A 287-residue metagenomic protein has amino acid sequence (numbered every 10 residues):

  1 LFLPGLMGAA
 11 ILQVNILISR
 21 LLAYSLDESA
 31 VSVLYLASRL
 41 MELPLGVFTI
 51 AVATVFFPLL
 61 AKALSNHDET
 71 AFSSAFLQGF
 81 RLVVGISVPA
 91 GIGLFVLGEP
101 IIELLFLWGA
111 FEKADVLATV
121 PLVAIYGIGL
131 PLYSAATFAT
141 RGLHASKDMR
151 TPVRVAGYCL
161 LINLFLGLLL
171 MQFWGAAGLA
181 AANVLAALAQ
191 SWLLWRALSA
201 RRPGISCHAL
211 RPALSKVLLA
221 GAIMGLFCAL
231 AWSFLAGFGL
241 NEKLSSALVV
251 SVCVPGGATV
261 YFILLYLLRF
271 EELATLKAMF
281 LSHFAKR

Functional and structural regions predicted by a protein language model:
L1-R287: Membrane-embedded alpha-helical bundles of multi-pass transporters/translocases, especially carrier/permease families
